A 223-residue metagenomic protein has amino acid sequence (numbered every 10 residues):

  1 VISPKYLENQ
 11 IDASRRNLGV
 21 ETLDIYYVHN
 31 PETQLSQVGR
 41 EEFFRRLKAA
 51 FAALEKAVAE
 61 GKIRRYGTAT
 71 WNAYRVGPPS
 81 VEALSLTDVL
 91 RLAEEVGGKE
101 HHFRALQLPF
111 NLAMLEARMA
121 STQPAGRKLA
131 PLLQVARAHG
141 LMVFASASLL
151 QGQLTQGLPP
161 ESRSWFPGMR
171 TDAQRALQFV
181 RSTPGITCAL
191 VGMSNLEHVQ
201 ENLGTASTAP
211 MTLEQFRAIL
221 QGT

Functional and structural regions predicted by a protein language model:
V1-T22: An active-site-proximal structural segment forming one wall of the substrate-binding cleft that immediately precedes
K5, D12, P31-T223: Beta/alpha (TIM)-barrel catalytic core signal, keyed to glycine-rich beta->alpha loops juxtaposed to Asp/Glu that bind
D24-Y27, G67: Beta-strand segments within the central parallel beta-sheet cores of soluble alpha/beta enzyme folds
